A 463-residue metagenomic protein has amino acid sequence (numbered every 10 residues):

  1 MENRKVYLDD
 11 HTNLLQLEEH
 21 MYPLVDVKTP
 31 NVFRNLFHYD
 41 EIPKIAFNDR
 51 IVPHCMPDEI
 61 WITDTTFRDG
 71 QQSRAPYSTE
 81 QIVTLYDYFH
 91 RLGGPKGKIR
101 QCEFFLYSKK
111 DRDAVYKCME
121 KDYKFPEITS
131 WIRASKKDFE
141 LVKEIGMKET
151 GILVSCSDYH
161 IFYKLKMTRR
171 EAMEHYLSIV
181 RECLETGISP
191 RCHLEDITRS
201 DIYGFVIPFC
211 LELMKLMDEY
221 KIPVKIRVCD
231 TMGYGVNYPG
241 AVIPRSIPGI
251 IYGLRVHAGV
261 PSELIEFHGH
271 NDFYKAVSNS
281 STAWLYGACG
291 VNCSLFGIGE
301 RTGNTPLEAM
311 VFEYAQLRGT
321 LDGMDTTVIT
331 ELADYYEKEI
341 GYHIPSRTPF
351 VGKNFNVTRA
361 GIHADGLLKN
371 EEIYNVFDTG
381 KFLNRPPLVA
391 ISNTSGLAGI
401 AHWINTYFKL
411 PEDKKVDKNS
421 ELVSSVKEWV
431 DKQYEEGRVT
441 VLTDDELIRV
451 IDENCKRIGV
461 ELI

Functional and structural regions predicted by a protein language model:
M1-E2, V6, K98-E103: N-terminal amphipathic, basic-rich helices that act as targeting or association modules
R4-R68, G319-I463: A mid-to-C-terminal "edge-of-domain" accessory segment
P57-I62, R74-K98, K117, K121 (+2 more regions): Alpha/beta enzyme core
R68, F105-K109, W131-S135, S155-S157 (+4 more regions): Active-site beta-loop-alpha junctions enriched in small/polar residues
Q72, C102-F105: Metallocofactor- and cofactor-centric catalytic cores in central/energy metabolism, strongly enriched
L106-W131, S135-L141: N-terminal active-site wall of soluble small-molecule enzyme domains
E127-T129, G151, G290-C293: Short hydrophobic alpha-helical runs that function as membrane-insertion/retention elements
M232-V376: Catalytic alpha/beta core domains of metabolic enzymes, predominantly
